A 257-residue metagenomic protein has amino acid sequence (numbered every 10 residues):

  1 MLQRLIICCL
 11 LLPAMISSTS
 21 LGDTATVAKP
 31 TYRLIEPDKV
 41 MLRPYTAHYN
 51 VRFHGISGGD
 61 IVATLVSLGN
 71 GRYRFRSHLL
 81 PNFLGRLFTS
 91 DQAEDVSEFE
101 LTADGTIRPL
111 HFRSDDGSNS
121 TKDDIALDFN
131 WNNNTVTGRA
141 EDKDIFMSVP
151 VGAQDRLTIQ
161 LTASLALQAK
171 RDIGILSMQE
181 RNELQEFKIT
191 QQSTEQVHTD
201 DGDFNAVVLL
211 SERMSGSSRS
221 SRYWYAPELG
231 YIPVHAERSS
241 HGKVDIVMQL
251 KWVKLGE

Functional and structural regions predicted by a protein language model:
L2-C8: Sec-dependent signal peptide recognition, specifically the positively charged N-region followed immediately by
R4, Y32, D142-F146, I175: Intrinsically disordered, low-complexity regions
C8-A14: Bacterial N-terminal signal peptides
A14-S20: C-terminal segment of classical bacterial N-terminal signal peptides
D23-W131, L167-E257: Acidic, serine/threonine-rich low-complexity disordered tracts
S120-L161: Hydrophobic, well-structured mid-protein blocks that either form specific transmembrane helices
F146-N182: Short, structured interface segments that constitute the first stable element of a domain
